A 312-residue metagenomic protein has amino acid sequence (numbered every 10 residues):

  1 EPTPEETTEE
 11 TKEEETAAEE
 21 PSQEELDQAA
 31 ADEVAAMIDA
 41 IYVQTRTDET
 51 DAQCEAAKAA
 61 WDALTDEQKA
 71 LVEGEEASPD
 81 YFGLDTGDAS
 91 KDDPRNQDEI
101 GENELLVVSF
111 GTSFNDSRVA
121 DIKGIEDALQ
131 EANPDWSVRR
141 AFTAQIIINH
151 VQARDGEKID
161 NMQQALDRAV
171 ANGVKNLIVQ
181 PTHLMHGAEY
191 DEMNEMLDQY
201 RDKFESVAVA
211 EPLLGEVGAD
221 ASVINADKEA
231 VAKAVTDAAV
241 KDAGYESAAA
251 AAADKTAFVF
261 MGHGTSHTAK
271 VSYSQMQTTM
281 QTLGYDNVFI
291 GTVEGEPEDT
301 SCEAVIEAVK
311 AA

Functional and structural regions predicted by a protein language model:
P2-E25, Y81: Ser/Thr/Gly/Pro-rich low-complexity, disordered linker/stalk segments of secreted and cell-surface proteins
E19-L84: Beta-rich interaction/scaffold domains
E20, D80-A312: Active-site-proximal alpha-helix that buttresses catalytic centers in soluble enzyme cores
